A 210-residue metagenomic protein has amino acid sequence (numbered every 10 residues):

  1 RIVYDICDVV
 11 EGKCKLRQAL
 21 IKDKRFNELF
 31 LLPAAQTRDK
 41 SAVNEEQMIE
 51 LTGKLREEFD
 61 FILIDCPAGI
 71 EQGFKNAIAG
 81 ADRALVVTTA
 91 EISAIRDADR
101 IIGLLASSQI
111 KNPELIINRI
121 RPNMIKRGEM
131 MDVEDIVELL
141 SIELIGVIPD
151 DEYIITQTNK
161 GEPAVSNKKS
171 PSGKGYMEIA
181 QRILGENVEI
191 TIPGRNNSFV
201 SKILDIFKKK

Functional and structural regions predicted by a protein language model:
R1-E57, T158-V165: P-loop/Walker-type NTP enzyme "switch/lid" segment
R1-Y4, L104-L105, M131-I136, E162-S166: Short, hinge-like loop/turn segments at secondary-structure boundaries
L16, I116-I120, L139-L144, P171-Q181: Short, basic, helix/turn surface patches
R25, F61, S141, Q181-E189: Generic secondary-structure signature for well-ordered alpha-helical cores
E45-M48, I142, K202-K209: Short, electropositive alpha-helical surface patch
E46-E50, K54-E57, F61-T156: Conserved catalytic-core segment of NTP-binding enzymes
K160-K210: NTP-binding/hydrolysis catalytic cores, primarily Walker-type P-loop NTPases
